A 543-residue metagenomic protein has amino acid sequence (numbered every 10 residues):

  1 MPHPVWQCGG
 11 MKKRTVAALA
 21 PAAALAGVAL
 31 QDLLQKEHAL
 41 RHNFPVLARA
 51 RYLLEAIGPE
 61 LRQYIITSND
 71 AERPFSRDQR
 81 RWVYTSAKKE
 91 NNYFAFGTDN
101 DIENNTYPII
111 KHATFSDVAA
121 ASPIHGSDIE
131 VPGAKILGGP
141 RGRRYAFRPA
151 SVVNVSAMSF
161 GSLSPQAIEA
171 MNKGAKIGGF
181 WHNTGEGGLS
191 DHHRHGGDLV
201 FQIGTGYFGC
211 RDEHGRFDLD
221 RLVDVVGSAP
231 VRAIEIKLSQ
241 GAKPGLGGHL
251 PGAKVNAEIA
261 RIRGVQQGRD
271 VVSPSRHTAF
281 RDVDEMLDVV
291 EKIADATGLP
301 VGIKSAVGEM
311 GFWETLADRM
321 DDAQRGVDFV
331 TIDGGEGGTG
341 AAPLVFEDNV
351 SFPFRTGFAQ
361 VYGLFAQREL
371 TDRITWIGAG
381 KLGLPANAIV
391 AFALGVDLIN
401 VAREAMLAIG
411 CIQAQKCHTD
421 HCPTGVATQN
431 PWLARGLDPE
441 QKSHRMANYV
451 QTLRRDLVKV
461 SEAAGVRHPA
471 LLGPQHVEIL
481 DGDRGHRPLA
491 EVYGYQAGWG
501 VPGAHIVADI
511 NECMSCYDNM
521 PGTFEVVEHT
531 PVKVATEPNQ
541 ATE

Functional and structural regions predicted by a protein language model:
K12-G197, F201-G245, P251-G252, P474-E543: Conserved, well-structured core domains of diverse proteins
L47, H192, A306-F312, T375-A386 (+1 more regions): A glycine-rich phosphate-binding loop feature that marks nucleotide/adenosyl-phosphate handling sites
G179-F180, V231, G298, V327 (+2 more regions): A structural motif
F201, T205, G209, G252-R281 (+2 more regions): Glycine-rich tight-turn/loop motif centered on a GG-T
R211-K237, P353, F358, Y362-G363 (+9 more regions): Phosphate/diphosphate-binding loops
S228-K237, G241-R263, Q415-W432, L457: Mobile "lid/hinge" segments at catalytic clefts and subdomain interfaces of large enzymes
V272-A434: Glycine-rich phosphate/ribose-binding loops and adjacent secondary-structure elements that form binding surfaces
C411-Q475: Active-site or pore-adjacent capping/gating segments
